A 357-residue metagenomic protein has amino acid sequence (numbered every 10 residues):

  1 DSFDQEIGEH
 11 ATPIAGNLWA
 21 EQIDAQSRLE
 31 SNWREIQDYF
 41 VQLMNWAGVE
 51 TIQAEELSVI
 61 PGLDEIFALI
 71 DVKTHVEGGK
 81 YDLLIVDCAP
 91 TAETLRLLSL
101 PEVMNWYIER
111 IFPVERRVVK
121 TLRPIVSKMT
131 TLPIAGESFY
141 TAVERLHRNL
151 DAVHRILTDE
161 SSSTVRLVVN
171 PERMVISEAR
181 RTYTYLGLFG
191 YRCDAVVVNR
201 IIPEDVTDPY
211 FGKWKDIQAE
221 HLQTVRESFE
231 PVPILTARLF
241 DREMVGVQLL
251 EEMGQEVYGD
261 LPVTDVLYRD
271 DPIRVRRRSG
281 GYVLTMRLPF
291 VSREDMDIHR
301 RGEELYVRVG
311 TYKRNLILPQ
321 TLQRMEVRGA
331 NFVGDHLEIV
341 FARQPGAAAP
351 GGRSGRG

Functional and structural regions predicted by a protein language model:
D1-G48: N-terminal phosphate/diphosphate-binding loop that engages ATP/GTP or pyrophosphate donors across diverse enzyme folds
I14, R301, R308-Y312: Short strand-coil-strand connectors
I36-L69: Conserved nucleotide-sugar donor-binding subdomain of glycosyltransferases
P61-P231: Conserved catalytic-core segment of NTP-binding enzymes
L150-R293, Y306, Y312-K313, I317 (+1 more regions): C-terminal lobe/tail of nucleotide-utilizing enzymes
R277, R300-R301, F332: Generic beta-strand structural signal
E294, Q323-A347: Beta-rich strand-turn-strand
T311-R328: An anionic, turn-rich surface loop/hairpin at beta-sheet edges that serves as a generic interaction/coordination patch
